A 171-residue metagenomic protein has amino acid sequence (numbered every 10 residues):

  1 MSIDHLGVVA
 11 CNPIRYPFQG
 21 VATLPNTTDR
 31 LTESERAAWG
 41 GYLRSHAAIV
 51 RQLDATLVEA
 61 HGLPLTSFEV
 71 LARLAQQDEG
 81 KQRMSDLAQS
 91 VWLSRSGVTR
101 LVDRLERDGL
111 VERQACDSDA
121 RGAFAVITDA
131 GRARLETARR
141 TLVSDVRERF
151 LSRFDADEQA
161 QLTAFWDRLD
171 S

Functional and structural regions predicted by a protein language model:
M1-H61: N-terminal leader segment of winged-helix/HTH proteins
A22-P25, D103-Q161: Charged, amphipathic alpha-helical coiled-coil/dimerization segments
L31-S34, L63, I127, F154: Alpha-helical hairpin
L43, A72-Q77, R139, D167: Short, locally clustered residues in the helix-turn-helix/winged-helix DNA-binding domain
R51-S94: N-terminal helix-turn-helix DNA-binding core of bacterial DNA-binding proteins
M84, V102-D103: Short, hydrophobic-biased segments on the C-terminal half of alpha helices that form "recognition helices"
E158-S171: Exposed, interaction-prone assembly regions rather than primary DNA-binding/catalytic cores
